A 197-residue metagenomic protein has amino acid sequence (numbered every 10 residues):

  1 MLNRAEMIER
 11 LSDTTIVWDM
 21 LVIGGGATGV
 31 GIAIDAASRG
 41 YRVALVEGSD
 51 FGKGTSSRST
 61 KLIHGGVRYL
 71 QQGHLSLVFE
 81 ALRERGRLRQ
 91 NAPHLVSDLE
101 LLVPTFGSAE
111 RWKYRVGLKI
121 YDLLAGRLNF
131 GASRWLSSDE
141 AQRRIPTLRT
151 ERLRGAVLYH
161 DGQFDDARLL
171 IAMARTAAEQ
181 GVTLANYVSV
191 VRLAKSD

Functional and structural regions predicted by a protein language model:
M1-M20, D35-R39: Extreme N-terminal leader/targeting segments of oxidoreductases
G24-G26, G48: Glycine-rich Rossmann-fold phosphate-binding loop(s) that bind the pyrophosphate of adenine dinucleotide cofactors
G29-V30: N-terminal Rossmann-fold NAD(P) dinucleotide-binding loop
A33, A37-S38, T176-A178: Gly/Ala-rich phosphate-binding loop of Rossmann-like dinucleotide-binding domains, activating on the conserved
A37-R58: Glycine-rich FAD pyrophosphate-binding loop
K61-R144: Dinucleotide-binding Rossmann-like beta1-alpha1 core, especially the glycine-rich loop that anchors the ADP
D122-A172: Short linear elements at protein peripheries
V157-D197: Helical element adjacent to the flavin cofactor pocket in flavoenzyme catalytic cores
